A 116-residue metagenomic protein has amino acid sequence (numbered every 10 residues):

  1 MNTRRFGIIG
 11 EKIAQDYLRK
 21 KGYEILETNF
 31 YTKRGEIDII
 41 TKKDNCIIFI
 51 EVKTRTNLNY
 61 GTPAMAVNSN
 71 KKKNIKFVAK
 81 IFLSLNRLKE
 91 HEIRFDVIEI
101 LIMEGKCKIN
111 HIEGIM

Functional and structural regions predicted by a protein language model:
M1-T28: Acidic-basic catalytic patches of nuclease active cores, encompassing PD-(D/E)XK and other metal-cofactor nuclease
L18, I75, F95: Residue-level signal for inorganic ion chemistry
K21, Y31, I100-M103: Basic, glycine-rich
T32-G35, K106: Short acidic/glycine-enriched loop/turn segments that link adjacent beta-strands
I37-N59, V67, I75: Conserved catalytic cores of phosphodiester-cleaving nucleases, focusing on short active-site segments
Y60-L88: Mid-chain, well-packed structural core segment of small domains
S84-M116: Domain-level recognition of nuclease-like catalytic cores that cleave nucleotide substrates
